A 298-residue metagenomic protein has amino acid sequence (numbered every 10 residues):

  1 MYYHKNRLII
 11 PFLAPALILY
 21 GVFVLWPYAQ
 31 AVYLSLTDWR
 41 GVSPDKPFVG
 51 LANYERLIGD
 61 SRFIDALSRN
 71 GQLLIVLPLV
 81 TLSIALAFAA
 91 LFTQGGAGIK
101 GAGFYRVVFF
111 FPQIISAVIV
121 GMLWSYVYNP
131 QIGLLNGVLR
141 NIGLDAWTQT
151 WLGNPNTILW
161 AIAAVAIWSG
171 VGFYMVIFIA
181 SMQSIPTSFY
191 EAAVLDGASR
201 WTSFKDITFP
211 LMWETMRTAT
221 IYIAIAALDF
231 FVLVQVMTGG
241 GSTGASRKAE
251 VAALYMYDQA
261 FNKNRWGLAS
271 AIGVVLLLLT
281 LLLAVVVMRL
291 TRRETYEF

Functional and structural regions predicted by a protein language model:
Y2-F298: A structural signal for multi-pass alpha-helical bundles of membrane permease subunits that mediate small-molecule
